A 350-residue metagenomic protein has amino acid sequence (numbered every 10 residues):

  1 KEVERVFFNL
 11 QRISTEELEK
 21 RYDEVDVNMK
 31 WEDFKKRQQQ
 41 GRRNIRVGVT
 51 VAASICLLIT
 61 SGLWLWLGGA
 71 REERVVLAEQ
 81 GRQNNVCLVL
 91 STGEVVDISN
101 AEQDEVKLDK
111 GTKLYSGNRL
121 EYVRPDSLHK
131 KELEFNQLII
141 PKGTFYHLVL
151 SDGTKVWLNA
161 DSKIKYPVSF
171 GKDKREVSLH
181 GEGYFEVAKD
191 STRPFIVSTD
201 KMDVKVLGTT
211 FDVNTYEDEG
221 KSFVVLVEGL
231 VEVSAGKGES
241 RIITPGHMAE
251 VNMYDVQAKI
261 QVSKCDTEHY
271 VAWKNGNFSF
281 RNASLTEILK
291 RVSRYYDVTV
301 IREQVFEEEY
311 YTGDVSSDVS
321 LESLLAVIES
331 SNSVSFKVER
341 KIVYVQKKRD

Functional and structural regions predicted by a protein language model:
K1-R12: N-terminal amphipathic alpha-helical interaction or autoinhibitory segments
V3, V27-W31, D266-T267: Alpha-helix initiation and N-capping motif
Q11-L18, F306-Y311: Short helix/strand-capping connector loops at secondary-structure junctions
I13-V47: Positively biased amphipathic helices and basic secretion/translocation or surface-docking motifs that either flank
F34, R43-V51, S61-D350: A residue-level detector for the "anchor" residue at the start of short, highly conserved motifs
L57-I59: Hydrophobic core
